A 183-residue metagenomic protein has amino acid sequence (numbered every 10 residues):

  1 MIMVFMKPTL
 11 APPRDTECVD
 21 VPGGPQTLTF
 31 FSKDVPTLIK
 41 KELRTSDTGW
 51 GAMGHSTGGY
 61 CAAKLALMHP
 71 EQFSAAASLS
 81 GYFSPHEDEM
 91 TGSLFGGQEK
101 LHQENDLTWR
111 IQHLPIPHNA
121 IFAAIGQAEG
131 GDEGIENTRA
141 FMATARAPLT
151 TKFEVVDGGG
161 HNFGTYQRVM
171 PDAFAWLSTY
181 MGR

Functional and structural regions predicted by a protein language model:
M1-R183: Non-catalytic cap/lid and distal C-terminal segments of serine-dependent acyl enzymes
